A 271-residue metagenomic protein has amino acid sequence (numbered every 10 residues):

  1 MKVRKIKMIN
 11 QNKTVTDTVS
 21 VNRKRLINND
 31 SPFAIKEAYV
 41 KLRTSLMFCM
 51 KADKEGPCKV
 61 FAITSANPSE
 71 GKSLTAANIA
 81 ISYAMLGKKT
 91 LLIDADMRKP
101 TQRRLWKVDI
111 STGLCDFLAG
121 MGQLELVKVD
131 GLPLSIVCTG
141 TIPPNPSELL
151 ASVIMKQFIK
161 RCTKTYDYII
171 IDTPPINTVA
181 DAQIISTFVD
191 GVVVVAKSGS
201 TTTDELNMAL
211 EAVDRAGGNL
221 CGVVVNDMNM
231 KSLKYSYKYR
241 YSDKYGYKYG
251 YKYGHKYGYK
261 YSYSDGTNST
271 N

Functional and structural regions predicted by a protein language model:
M1-N271: P-loop NTP-binding module
